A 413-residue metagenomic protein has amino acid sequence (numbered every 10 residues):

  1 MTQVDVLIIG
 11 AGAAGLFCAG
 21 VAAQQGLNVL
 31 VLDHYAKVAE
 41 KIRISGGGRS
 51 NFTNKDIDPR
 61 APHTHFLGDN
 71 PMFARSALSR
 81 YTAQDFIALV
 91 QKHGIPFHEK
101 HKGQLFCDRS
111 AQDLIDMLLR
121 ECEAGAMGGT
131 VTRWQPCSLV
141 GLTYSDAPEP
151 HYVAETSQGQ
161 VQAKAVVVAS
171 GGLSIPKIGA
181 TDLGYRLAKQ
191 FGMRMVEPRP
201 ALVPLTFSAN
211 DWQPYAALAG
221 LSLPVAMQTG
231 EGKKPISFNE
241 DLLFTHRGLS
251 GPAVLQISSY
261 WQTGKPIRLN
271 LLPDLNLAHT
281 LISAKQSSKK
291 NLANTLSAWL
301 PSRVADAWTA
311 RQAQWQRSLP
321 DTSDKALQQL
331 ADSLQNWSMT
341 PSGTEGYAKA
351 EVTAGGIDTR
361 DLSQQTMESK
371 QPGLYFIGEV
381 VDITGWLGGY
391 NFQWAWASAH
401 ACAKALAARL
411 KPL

Functional and structural regions predicted by a protein language model:
T2-V4, T156-A165, S237-N239: Core beta-strand elements of the Rossmann-like FAD/NAD(P) dinucleotide-binding domain in flavoenzyme oxidoreductases
V4-V31, C402-A407: N-terminal Rossmann-like FAD-binding beta1-loop-alpha1 element of flavoenzymes
L7-I9, V161-K177, A188-K189, L242-T245 (+1 more regions): Short hydrophobic core segments
H34-G129: Conserved N-terminal/central alpha/beta ligand/cofactor-binding core
H34-V38, R43-I44, F52, D56-P62 (+3 more regions): An anion/pyrophosphate-binding glycine-rich loop and adjacent beta-alpha core in soluble alpha-beta enzymes
G125-L139: A conserved beta-strand/loop element that lines the FAD pocket in flavoprotein oxidoreductases
Q135-E149: A conserved short coil-to-beta-strand element within the FAD-binding core of flavoproteins
Q135-P136, D306-T384: A glycine-rich dinucleotide-binding beta-alpha-beta segment and adjacent secondary-structure elements that constitute
